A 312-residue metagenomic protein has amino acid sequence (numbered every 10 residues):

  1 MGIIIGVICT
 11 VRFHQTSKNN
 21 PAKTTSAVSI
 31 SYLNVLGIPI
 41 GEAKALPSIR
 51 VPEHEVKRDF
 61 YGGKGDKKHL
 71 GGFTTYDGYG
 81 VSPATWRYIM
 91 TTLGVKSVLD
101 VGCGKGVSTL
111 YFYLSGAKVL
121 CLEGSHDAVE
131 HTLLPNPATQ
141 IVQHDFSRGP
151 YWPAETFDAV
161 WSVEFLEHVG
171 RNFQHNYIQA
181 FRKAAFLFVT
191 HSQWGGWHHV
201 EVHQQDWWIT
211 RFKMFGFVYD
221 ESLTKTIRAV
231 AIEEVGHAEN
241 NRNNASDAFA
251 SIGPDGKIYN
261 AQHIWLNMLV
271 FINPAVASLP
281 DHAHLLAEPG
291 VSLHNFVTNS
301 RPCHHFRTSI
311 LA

Functional and structural regions predicted by a protein language model:
M1-V163, N172-A180, E201-W207, D220-A231 (+2 more regions): Conserved N-terminal segment of class I S-adenosyl-L-methionine
L93, A185, F215-G216: Structural motif
H168-V169: A short His-aromatic
A184-G196: Conserved beta-strand signature within the Rossmann-like core of class I S-adenosyl-L-methionine
W197, R211-Y219: P-loop/Walker A phosphate-binding loop and immediately adjacent motor/lid segment at beta-alpha junctions
R211, V230-G236: A general structural signal for short secondary-structure boundary/capping elements
G236-D255: Surface-exposed intrinsically disordered loops and tails
